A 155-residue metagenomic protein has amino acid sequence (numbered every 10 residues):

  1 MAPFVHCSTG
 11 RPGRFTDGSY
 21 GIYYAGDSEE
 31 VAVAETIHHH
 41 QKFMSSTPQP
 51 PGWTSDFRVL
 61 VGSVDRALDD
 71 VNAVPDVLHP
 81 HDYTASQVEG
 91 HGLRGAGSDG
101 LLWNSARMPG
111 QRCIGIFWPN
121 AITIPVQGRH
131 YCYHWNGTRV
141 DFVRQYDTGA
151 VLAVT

Functional and structural regions predicted by a protein language model:
M1-T16, H38-T155: Active-site and NAD+-binding cores of ADP-ribose-processing enzymes
Y20-G26: A short, exposed loop/beta-hairpin motif centered on an aromatic-Gly-Thr core
D27-S28, G97: Generic detector of short, well-ordered, non-transmembrane alpha-helical segments enriched in hydrophobic residues
S28-E29, H39: Alpha-helical transmembrane segments with an aromatic anchor "belt"
